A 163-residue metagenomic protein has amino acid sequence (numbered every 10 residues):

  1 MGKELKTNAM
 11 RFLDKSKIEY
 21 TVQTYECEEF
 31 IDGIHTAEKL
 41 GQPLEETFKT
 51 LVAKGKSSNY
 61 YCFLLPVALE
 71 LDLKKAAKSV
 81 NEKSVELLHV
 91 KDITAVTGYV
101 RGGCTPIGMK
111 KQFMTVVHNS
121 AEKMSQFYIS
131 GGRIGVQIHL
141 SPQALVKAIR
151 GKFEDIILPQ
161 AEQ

Functional and structural regions predicted by a protein language model:
M1-Q163: Extended, low-hydrophobicity, polar/charged segments
